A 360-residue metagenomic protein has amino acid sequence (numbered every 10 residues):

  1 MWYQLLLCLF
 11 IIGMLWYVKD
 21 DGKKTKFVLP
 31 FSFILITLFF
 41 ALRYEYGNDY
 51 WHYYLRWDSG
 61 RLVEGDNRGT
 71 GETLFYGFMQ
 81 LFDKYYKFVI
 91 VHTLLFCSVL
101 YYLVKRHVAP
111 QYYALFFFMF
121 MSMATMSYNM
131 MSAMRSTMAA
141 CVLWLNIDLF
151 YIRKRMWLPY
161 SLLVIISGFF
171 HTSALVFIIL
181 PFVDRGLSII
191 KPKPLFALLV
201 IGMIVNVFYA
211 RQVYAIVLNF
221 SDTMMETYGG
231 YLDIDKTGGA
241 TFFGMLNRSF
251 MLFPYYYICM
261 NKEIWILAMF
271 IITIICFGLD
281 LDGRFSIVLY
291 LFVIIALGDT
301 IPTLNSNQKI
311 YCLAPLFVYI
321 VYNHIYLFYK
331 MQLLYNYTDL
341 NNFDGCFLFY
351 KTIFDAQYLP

Functional and structural regions predicted by a protein language model:
L5, S161-L162, S173-D184: Transmembrane-embedded, aromatic-rich helix segments that form part of the hydrophobic channel/pocket engaging
F27, Y46, W51-L55, G60-V63 (+3 more regions): Alpha-helical transmembrane segments and terminal signal-anchor/GPI-anchor hydrophobic tails, characterized by long
G77-V89: Juxtamembrane segments of multi-pass membrane glycosylation machinery that transfer sugars from lipid-linked donors
V91-H107: Transmembrane-helix motifs of polytopic, lipid-linked glycan transferases
V104-S122: Transmembrane-helix signature of polytopic, membrane-embedded enzymes that assemble or transfer cell-envelope glycans
M130-T137: Short acidic/glycine- and proline-prone juxtamembrane loop motifs at membrane-interface regions of multi-pass membrane
L143-W157: Membrane-interface transmembrane helices that cradle and orient dolichyl/undecaprenyl
K193-I201, N305-H324: Signature aromatic-anchored transmembrane alpha helix within multi-pass, membrane-resident enzymes that catalyze glycan
